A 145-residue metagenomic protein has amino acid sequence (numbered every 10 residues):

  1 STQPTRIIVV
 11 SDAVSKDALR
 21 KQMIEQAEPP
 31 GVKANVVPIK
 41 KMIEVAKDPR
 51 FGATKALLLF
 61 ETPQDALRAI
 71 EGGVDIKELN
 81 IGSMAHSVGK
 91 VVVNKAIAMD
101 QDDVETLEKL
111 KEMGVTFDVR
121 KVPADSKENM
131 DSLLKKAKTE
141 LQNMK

Functional and structural regions predicted by a protein language model:
T2-L19, M23: Glycine-rich phosphate/pyrophosphate-binding loops and their adjacent beta-strand/loop elements at enzyme active sites
R6, P30-K33: Peripheral peptide segments
S11-S15, I39-K41, T62-P63, G82-H86 (+1 more regions): Short, ordered loop/turn segments at secondary-structure junctions
K16-L19, V45-A46, A66-R68, V88-G89 (+1 more regions): Short acidic/glycine-rich loop or secondary-structure boundary segments that cap or lie
R20-A27, D48-G52: Glycine-rich loop at the start of a catalytic domain that most often binds anionic cofactors/ligands
I24, A66, V104-E108: Short amphipathic alpha-helical segments and helix-helix/interface helices
A34-G82: Ordered, amphipathic secondary-structure segments that act as subunit-interaction surfaces in large macromolecular
G72, K77-K145: Glycine-rich, aromatic-bearing surface loops/beta-hairpins
